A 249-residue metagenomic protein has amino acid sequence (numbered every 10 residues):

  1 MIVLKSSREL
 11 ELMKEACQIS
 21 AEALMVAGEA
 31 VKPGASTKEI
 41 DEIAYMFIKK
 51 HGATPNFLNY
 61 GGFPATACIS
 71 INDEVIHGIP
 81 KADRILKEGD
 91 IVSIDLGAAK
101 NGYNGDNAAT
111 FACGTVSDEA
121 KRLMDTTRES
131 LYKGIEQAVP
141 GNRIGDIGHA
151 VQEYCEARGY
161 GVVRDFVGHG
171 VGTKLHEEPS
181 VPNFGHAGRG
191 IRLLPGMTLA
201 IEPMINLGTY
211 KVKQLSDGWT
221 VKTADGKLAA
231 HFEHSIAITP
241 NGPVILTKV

Functional and structural regions predicted by a protein language model:
M1-V249: Active-site neighborhoods and metal-handling regions in enzymes and metal-associated proteins
